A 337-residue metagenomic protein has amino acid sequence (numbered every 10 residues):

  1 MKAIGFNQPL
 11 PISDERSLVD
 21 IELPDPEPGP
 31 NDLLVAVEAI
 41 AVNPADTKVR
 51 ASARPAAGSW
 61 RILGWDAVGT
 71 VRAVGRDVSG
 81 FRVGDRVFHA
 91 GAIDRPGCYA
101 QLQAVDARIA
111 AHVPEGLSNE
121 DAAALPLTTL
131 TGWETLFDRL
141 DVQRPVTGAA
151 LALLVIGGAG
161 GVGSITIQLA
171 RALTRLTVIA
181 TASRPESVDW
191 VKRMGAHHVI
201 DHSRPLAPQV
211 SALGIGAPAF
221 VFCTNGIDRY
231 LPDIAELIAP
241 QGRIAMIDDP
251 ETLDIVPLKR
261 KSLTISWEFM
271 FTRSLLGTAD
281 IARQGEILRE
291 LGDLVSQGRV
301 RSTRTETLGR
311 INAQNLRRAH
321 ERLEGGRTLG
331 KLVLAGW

Functional and structural regions predicted by a protein language model:
P24-A41, A51-P96: Glycine-rich beta-strand-centered segment in the early N-terminal region that forms part of a ligand/cofactor-binding
D94-A107: A structural motif shared across PLP-dependent enzymes of the aminotransferase-like
C98-Y99, A182-W190, T252-I255: Short, glycine/polar-rich helix-capping loops at beta-to-alpha or helix-loop-helix junctions that flank or form
L125-R204: Mid-domain Rossmann-like dinucleotide-binding core that forms the NAD(H)/NADP(H) cofactor-binding site
T181-P185, S203, T224, D248 (+1 more regions): N-terminal Rossmann-fold cofactor-binding loop
P205-G216: Short amphipathic alpha-helix with an adjacent loop that forms part of the alpha/beta core around
R229-V300, G336-W337: Glycine-rich phosphate-binding loop and adjacent beta-alpha segment of Rossmann(oid) nucleotide-cofactor-binding
S296-E306, R317-W337: C-terminal capping/lid region of NAD(P)-dependent oxidoreductase domains
